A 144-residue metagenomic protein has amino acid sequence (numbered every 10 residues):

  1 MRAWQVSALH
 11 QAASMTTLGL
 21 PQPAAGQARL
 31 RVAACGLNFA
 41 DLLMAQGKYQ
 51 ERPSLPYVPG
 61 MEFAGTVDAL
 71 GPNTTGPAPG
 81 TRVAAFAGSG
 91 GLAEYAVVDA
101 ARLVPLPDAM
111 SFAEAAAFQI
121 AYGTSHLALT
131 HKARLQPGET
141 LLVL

Functional and structural regions predicted by a protein language model:
R2, Q27-R29, T140: Residues that mark the start of a beta-strand
A8-H10, D68-N73, A100-A101, P107-A109: Short loop segments at secondary-structure junctions
H10-G19, K48: Short glycine/threonine/proline-enriched tight-turn/helix- or strand-capping micro-motif at secondary-structure
S14, G26, M61, A100 (+1 more regions): Exposed loop/turn and edge beta-strand positions of beta-sandwich/beta-sheet ligand-binding modules
L20-G36, K48-G90: Glycine-rich beta-strand-centered segment in the early N-terminal region that forms part of a ligand/cofactor-binding
A40-Q46: Cytochrome P450 core scaffold surrounding the K-helix E-X-X-R motif and the conserved "meander" helix-loop region
L43, A84-L144: NAD(P)H dinucleotide-binding glycine-rich loop of Rossmann-like/cofactor-binding domains, especially the beta1-alpha1
